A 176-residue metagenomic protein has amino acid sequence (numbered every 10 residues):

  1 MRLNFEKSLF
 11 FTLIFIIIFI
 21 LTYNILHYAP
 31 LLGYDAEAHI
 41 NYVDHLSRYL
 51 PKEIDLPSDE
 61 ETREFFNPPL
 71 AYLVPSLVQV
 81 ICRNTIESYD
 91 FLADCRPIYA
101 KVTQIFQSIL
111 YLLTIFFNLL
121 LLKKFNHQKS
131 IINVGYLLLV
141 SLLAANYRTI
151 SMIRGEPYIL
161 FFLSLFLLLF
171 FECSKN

Functional and structural regions predicted by a protein language model:
M1-T22, F116, I131: Start-transfer (signal-anchor) and selected internal transmembrane alpha helices of multi-pass inner/ER membrane
I20, E37-L70, V80-Y89: Extracytosolic helix-loop segments that constitute the early lumenal/periplasmic catalytic or substrate-binding loops
T22-A38: Helix-to-loop transition at the C-terminal end of transmembrane segments
G33, R148-Y158: Short acidic/glycine- and proline-prone juxtamembrane loop motifs at membrane-interface regions of multi-pass membrane
P69, L73, N84-F116, I153: Loop-to-helix entry region of an early transmembrane alpha helix in multi-pass inner-membrane enzymes
I86-D94, I115-L142, F161: Transmembrane-helix signature of polytopic, membrane-embedded enzymes that assemble or transfer cell-envelope glycans
I109-L112, F116, S141, P157-F170: Alpha-helical transmembrane segments of multi-pass membrane proteins
K123-S130, F166-N176: Membrane-interface transmembrane helices that cradle and orient dolichyl/undecaprenyl
